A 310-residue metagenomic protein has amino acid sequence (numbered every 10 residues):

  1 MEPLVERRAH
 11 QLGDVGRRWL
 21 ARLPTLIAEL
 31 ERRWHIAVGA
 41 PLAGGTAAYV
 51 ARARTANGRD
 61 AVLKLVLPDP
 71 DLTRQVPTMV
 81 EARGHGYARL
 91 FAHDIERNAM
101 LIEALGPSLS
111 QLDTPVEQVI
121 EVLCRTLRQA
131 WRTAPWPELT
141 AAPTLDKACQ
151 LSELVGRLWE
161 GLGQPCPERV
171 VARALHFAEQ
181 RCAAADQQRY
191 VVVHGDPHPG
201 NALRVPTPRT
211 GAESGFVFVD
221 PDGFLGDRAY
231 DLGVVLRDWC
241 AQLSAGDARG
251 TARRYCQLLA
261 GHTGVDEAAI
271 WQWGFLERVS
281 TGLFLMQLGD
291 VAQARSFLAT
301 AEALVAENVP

Functional and structural regions predicted by a protein language model:
M1-Y87, V205-G215, L304-P310: Conserved NTP-binding catalytic cores of kinases and kinase-like/nucleotidyltransferase enzymes across multiple kinase
R18-E31, P135-G195, V205-S214, G261: An alpha-helical support segment within catalytic cores of ATP-dependent transferases
W19-R22, D71, Q118-V122, V170 (+1 more regions): Soluble or luminal CAZymes and related metallo-dependent hydrolases
L42-A43, A48-T55, V62-L63, L90 (+1 more regions): Active-site acidic catalytic loop and adjacent metal/ATP-binding pocket of ATP-dependent phosphoryl transfer enzymes
A56, P68-D69, G84, N98-V116 (+3 more regions): A glycine-centered beta->alpha junction motif in the catalytic cores of kinase/phosphotransferase enzymes
N57-L101, L109-A130, A248: A conserved alpha-helical element in kinase catalytic cores
R204-Q257, G264-E267, V291, R295-T300 (+1 more regions): Active-site Asp-x-Gly
